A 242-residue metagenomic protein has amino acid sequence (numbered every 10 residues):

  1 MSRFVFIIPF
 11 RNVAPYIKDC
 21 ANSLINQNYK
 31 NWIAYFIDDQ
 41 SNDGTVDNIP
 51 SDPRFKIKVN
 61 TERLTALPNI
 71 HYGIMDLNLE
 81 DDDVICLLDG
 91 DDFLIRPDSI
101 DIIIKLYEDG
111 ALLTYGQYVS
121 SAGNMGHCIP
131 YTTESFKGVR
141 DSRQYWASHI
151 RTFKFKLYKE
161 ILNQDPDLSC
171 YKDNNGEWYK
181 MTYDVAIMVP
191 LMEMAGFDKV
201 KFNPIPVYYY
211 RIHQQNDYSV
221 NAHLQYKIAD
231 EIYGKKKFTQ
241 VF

Functional and structural regions predicted by a protein language model:
M1-F242: Nucleotide-sugar donor-binding/catalytic module of glycosyltransferases that assemble extracellular/cell-envelope
